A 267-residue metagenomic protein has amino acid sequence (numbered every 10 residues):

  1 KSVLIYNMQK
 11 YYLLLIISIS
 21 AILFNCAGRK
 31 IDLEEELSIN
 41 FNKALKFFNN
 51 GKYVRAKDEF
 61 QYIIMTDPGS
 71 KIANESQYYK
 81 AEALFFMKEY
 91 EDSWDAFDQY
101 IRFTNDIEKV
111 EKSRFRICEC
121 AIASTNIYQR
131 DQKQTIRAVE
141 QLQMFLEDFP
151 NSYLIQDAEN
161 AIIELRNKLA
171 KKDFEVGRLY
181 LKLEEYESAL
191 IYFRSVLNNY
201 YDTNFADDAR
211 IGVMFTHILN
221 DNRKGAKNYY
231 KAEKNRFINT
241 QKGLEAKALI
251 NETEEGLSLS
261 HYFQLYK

Functional and structural regions predicted by a protein language model:
K1-C26: Sec-dependent bacterial lipoprotein signal peptides
Q9, L23-K267: Acidic, polar-rich low-complexity tracts and alpha-helical solenoid repeat scaffolds
